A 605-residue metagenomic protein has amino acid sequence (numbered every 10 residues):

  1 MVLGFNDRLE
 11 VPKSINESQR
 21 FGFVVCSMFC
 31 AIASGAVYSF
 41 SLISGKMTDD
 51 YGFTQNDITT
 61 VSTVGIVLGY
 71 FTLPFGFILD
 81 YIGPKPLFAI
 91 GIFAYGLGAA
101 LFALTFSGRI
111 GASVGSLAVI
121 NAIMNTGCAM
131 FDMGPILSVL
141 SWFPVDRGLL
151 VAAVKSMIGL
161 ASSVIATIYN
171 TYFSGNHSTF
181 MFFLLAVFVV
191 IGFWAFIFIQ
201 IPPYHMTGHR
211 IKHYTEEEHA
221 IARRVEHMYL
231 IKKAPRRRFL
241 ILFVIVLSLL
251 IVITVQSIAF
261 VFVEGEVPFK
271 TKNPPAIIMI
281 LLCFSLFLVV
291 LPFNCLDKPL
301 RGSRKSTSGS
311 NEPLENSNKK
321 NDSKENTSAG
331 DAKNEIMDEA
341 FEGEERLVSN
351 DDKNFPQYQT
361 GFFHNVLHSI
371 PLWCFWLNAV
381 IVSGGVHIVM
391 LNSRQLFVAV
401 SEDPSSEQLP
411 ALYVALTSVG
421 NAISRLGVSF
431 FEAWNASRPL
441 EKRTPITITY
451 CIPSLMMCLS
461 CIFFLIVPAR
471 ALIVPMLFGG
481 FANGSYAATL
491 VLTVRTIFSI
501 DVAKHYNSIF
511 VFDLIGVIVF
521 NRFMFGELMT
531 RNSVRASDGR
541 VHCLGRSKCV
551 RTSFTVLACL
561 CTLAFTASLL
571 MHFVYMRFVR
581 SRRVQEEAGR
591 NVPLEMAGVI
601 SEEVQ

Functional and structural regions predicted by a protein language model:
M1-L9, I199-H368, C374-L377, F578-Q605: Long, low-complexity inter-transmembrane loops of multi-pass membrane transporters
V37-M47, S248-P268, F363-A422, N521-R522: Extracytoplasmic gate region of multi-pass secondary transporters
F40, M47, C128-A153, V389-S393 (+4 more regions): Intracellular juxtamembrane helix-capping segments at the cytosolic ends of symmetry-related transmembrane helices
T63-D80, G98, S163, L412-F430: Central cavity-lining transmembrane alpha-helices of secondary-active solute carriers, predominantly the Major
G69, F143-A195, L230-I253, T417-N421 (+1 more regions): Glycine-rich segments within core transmembrane alpha-helices of 12-TM secondary carriers
F93-I110, M456-P468: C-terminal ends and interior cores of transmembrane alpha-helices in multi-pass membrane transporters/permeases
G111-M130, A471-S485: Hydrophobic core of transmembrane alpha-helices in multi-pass small-molecule transporters, especially MFS/SLC-type
H368, C374-L391, V400-L416, G420 (+2 more regions): C-terminal transmembrane helical hairpin of 12-TM major facilitator-type secondary transporters
